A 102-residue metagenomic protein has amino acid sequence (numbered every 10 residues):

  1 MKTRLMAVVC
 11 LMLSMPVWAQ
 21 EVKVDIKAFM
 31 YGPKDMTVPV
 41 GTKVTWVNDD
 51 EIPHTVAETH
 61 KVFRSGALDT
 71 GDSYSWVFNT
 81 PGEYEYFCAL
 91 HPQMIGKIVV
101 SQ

Functional and structural regions predicted by a protein language model:
K2, V8, V17-Q102: Extracytoplasmic copper-binding redox domains, predominantly the cupredoxin/blue-copper superfamily
L11-L13: Repetitive helical segments and hydrophobic/amphipathic motifs
